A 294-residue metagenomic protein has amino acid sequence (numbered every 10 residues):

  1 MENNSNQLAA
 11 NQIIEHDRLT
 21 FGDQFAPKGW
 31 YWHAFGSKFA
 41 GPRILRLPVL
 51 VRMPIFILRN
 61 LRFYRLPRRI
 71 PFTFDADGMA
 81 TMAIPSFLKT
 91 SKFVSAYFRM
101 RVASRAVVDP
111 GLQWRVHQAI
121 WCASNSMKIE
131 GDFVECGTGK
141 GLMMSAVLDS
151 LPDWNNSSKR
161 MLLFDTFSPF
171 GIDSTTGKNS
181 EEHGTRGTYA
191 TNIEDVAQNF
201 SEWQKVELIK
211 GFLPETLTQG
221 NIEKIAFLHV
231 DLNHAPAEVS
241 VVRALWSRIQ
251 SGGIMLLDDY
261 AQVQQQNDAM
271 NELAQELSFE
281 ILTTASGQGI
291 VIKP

Functional and structural regions predicted by a protein language model:
M1-I13: Soluble, non-transmembrane catalytic domains of enzymes that act on hydrophobic metabolites at membranes
N4-N6, K38, F279: Compositionally biased regions
A10-N11, G41, R46-P48, W246 (+1 more regions): Low-complexity, intrinsically disordered short peptide segments enriched in small/polar/basic residues
H16-I44, P48, L61, P67-G131 (+1 more regions): Class I SAM-dependent methyltransferase Rossmann-like catalytic core, especially the SAM/SAH-binding loop
W32, F87, K92-P110, M127-P294: S-adenosylmethionine/decaboxylated-SAM
V51-L61: Alpha-helical hydrophobic membrane-insertion segments
